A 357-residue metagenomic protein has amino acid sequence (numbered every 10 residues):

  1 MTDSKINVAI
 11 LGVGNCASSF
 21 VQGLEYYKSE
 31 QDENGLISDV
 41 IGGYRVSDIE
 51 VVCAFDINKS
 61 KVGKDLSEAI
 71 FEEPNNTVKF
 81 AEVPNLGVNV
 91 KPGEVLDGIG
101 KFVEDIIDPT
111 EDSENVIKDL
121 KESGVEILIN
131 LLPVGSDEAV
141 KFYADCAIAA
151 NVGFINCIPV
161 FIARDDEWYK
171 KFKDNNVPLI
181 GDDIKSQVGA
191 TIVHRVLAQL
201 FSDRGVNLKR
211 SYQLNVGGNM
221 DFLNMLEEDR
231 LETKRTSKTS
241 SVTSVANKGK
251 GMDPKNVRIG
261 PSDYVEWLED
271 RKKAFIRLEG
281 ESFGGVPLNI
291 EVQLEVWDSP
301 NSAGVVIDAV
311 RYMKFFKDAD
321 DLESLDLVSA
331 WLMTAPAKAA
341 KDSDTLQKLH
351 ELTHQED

Functional and structural regions predicted by a protein language model:
M1-Y143, L231-T236, F283: N-terminal glycine-/serine-/threonine-rich beta1-alpha1-beta2 phosphate-ribose binding loop of Rossmann-like
L11, E50, K61, E72 (+2 more regions): Active-site-lining helix/loop region of Rossmann-like oxidoreductase modules
G12-S18, P133-E138, I158-R164, K185-T191 (+1 more regions): Gly/Ser/Thr-rich loops at beta-strand to alpha-helix junctions that form or flank small-molecule/cofactor-binding
V21-G23, K64-S67, D166-W168, V193-H194 (+1 more regions): Short acidic, glycine/serine/threonine-rich loops at helix termini
L128-N130, F154-C157, I180-D183, S211: Short catalytic-loop micro-motif centered on adjacent basic/acidic residues
V134-A149, C157-P178: Rossmann-fold NAD(P)-binding glycine/threonine-rich loop
K171-I184, G205, K209: Rossmann-fold dehydrogenase core element
G304-D357: NAD(P)-dependent Rossmann-like dehydrogenase/reductase catalytic/cofactor-binding core
